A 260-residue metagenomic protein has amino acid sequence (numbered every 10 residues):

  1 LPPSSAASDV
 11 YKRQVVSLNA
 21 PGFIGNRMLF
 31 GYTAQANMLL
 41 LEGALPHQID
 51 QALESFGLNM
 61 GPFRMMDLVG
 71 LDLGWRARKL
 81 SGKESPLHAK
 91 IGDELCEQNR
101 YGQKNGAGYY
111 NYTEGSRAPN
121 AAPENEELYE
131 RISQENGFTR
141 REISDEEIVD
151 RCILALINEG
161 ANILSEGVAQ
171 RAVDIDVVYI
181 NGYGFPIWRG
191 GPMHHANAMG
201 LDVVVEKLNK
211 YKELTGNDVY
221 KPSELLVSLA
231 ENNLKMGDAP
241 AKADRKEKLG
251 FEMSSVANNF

Functional and structural regions predicted by a protein language model:
L1-A7, Y11: Single conserved hydrophobic/aromatic residue that forms the stacking wall/gate of nucleotide- or nucleobase-binding
Q14-F260: Substrate-binding/catalytic subdomain of NAD(P)-dependent oxidoreductase enzymes
